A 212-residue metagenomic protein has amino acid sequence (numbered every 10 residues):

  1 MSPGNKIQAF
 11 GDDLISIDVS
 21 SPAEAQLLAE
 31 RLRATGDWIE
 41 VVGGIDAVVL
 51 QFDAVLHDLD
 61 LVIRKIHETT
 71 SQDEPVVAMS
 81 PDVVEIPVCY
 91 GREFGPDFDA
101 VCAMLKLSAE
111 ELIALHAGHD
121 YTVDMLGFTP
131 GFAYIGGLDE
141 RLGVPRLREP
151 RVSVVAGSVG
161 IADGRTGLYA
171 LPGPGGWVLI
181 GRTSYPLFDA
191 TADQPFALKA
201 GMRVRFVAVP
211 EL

Functional and structural regions predicted by a protein language model:
M1-L212: Glycine-rich active-site loops that engage anionic ligands at enzyme catalytic sites
